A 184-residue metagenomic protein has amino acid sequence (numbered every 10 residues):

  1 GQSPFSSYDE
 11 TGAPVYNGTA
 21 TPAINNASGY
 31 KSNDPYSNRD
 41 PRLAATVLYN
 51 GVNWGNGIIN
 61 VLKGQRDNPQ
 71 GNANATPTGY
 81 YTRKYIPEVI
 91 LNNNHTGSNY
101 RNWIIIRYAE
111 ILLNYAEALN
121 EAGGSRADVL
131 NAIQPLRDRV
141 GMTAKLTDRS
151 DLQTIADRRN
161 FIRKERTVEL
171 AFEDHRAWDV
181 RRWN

Functional and structural regions predicted by a protein language model:
G1-N184: Acidic/polar-rich alpha-helix caps and helix-coil junctions
